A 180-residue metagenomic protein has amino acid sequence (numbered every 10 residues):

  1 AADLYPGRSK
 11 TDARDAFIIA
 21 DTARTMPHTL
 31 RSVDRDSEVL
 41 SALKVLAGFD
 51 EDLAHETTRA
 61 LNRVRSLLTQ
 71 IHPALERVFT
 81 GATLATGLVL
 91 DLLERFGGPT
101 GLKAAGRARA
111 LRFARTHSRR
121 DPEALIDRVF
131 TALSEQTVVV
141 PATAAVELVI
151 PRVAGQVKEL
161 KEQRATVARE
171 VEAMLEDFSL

Functional and structural regions predicted by a protein language model:
A1-L180: A detector of single, family-specific signature residues that are central to catalytic or substrate-handling motifs
